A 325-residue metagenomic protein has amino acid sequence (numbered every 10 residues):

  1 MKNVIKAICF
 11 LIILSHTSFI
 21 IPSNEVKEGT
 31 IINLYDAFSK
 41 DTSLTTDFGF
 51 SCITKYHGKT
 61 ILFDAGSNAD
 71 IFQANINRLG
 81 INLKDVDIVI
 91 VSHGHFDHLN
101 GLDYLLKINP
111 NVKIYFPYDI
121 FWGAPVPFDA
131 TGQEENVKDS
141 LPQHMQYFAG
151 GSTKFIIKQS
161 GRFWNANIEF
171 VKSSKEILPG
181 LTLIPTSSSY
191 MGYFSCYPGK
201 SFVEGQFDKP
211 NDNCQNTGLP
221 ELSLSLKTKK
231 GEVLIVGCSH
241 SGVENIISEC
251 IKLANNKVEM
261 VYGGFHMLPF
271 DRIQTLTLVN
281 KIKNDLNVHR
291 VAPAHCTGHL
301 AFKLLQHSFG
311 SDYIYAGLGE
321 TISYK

Functional and structural regions predicted by a protein language model:
K2-F10: Sec-dependent signal peptide recognition, specifically the positively charged N-region followed immediately by
I12-E25: Bacterial Sec-dependent signal peptides at the C-terminal "C-region" and cleavage site
T30-L79, T217-V236: Conserved beta-strand hairpin/beta-sheet module of binuclear metal-dependent hydrolase folds, prominently
L44-T45, K59-I88, K200-E204, D208 (+1 more regions): Pre-active-site segment of Zn-dependent metallo-hydrolases
T54, D64, I76, H93 (+4 more regions): Divalent metal-coordination and catalytic microenvironments
D70-W122, I251-Y262, H289: Active-site metal-binding motif and surrounding structural segment of the metallo-beta-lactamase
H98, K113, K209-L318: Cap/insert and terminal regions of metallo-dependent hydrolase folds
W122-E221, I314-K325: Metallo-beta-lactamase
